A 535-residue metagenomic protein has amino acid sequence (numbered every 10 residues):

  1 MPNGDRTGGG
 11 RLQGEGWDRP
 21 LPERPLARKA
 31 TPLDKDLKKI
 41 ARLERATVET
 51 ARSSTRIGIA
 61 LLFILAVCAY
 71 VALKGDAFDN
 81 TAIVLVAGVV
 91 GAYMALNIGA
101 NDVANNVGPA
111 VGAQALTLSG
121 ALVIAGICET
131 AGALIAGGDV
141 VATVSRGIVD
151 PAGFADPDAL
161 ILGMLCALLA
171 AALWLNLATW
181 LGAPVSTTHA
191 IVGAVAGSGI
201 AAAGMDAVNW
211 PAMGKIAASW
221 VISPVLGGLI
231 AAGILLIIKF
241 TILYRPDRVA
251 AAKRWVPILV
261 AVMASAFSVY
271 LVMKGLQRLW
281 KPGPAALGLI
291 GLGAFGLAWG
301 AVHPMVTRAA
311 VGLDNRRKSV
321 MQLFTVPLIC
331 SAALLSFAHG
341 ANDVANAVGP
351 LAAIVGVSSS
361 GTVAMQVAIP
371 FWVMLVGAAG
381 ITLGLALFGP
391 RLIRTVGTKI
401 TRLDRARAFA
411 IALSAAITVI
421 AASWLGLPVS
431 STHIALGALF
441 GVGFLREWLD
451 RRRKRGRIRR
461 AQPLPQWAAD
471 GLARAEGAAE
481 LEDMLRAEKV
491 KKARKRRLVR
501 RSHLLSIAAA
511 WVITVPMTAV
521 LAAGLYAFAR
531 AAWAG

Functional and structural regions predicted by a protein language model:
P2-G535: Alpha-helical transmembrane segments and immediately membrane-proximal extracytoplasmic
